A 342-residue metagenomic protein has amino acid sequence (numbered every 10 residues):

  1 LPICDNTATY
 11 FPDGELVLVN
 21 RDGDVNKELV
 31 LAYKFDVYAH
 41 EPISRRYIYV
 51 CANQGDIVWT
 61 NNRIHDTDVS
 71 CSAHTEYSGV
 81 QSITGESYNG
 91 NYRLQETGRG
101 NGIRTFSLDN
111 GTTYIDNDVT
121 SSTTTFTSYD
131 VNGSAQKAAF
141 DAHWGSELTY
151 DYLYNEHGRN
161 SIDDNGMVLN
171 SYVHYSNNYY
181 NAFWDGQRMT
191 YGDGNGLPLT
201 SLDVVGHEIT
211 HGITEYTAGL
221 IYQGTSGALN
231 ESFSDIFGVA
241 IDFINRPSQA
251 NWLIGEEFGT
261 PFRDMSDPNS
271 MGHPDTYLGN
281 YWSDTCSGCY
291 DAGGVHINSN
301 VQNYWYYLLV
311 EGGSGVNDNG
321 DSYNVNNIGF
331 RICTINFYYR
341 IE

Functional and structural regions predicted by a protein language model:
L1-V205, G212-E342: Zymogen propeptides/activation segments of proteases
